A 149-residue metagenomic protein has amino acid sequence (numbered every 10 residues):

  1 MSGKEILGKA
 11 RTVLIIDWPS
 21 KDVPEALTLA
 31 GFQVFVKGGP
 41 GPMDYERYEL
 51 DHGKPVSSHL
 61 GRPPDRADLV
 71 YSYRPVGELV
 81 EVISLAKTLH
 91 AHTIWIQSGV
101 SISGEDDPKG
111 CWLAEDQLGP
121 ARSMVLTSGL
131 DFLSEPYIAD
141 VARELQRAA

Functional and structural regions predicted by a protein language model:
G8-T28, G38: Glycine-rich adenosine-cofactor-binding loop
V23-A26, E81-A86, P120-A121: A short acidic, amphipathic alpha-helical/loop segment
P24, T28-Y48: NAD(P)-binding Rossmann-fold cofactor-contacting core
F32, L89-I94, T127-L130: A short helix->loop->beta-strand "cap" motif at the edges of active sites that frequently abuts
R47-D65, Y71-E81: Glycine-rich, highly charged phosphate/nucleotide-binding loops
D68-L69, T93: Structural motif
K87-G119: ADP-ribose/adenylate-binding Rossmann-like module
W112-A149: Flexible, Lys/Arg-rich cytosolic regulatory linkers and terminal tails that connect or flank
